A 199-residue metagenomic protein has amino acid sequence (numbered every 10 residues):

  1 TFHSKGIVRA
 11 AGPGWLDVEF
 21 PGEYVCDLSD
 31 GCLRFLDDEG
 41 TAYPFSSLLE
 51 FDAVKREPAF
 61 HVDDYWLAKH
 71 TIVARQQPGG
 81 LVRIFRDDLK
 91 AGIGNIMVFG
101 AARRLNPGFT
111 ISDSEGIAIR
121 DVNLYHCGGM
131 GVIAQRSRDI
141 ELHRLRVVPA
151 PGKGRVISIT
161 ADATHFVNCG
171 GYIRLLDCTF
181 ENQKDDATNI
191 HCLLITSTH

Functional and structural regions predicted by a protein language model:
T1-Y125, P149-I157, T179-H199: Extracellular polysaccharide-degrading/modifying enzymes targeting complex plant/algal/animal polysaccharides
F109, M130-R136, R174-T179: Short, T/G/N/S-enriched strand-turn elements that build extracellular solenoid repeat scaffolds
M130, I140, D186: Glycine-centered loop/turn positions within well-structured domains that cap or flank conserved ligand/cofactor-binding
